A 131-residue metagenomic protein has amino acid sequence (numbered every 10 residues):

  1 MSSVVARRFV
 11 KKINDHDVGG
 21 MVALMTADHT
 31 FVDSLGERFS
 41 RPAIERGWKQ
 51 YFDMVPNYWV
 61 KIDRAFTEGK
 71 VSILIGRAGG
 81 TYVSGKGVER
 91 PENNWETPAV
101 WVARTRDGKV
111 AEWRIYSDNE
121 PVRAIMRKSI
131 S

Functional and structural regions predicted by a protein language model:
M1-A27, S129-S131: Short, low-complexity N-terminal intrinsically disordered segments enriched in polar/charged residues
V4, N57-W59, N94-T97: Short solvent-exposed loop/turn micro-motifs enriched in small/polar/acidic residues
V18-V22, T26-K70: A solvent-exposed, acidic/Ser-Thr-rich amphipathic alpha-helical stretch
M25, A78-G80, S117: Short beta-strand segments enriched in hydrophobic/aromatic residues within well-folded beta-rich domains
T67-V71, A103-V110: Short, solvent-exposed coil/turn segments at beta-strand boundaries
R77-D107: Exposed beta-sheet edge and beta->alpha loop/turn motif
A111-S131: Low-complexity, intrinsically disordered terminal/linker segments enriched in charged and Gly/Pro repeats
